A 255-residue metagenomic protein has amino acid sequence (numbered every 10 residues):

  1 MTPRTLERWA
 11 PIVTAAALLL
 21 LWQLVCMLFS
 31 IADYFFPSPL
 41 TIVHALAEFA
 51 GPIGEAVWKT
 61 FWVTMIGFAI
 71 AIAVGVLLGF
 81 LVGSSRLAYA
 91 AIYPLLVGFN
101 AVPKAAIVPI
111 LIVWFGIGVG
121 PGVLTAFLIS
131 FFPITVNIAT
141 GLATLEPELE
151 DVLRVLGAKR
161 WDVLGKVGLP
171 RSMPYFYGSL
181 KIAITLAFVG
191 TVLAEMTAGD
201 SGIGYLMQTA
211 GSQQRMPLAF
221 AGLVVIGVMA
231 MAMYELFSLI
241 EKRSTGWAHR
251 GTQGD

Functional and structural regions predicted by a protein language model:
T2, R8, L28-I72: Periplasmic/extracellular loop-to-transmembrane helix junction in inner-membrane transport proteins
V13, A17-L21, G54, W58 (+5 more regions): Hydrophobic alpha-helical transmembrane segments of multipass integral membrane proteins, especially permease/channel
E55-T64, V113-I134, Y177, L218-L223: Loop-to-helix entry region at the N-terminal start of transmembrane alpha-helices in multi-pass membrane transporters
L77-V113, A126, V136-A143, D151: Cytoplasmic-entry segments and transmembrane alpha-helices of multi-pass inner-membrane transporters
R86, A143, P174, F220-D255: C-terminal transmembrane helix and the adjacent membrane-cytosol boundary/short C-terminal tail of inner/organellar
V113-W114, V189-I226, T245-D255: Glycine-rich helix-loop "coupling/hinge" segments at transmembrane-helix boundaries in multipass transporters
L124-L128, W161-A194, A221, V225-I226 (+2 more regions): Transmembrane alpha-helices
I134-N137, G141-I182, I203, M207: Short cytoplasmic-facing helical segments at TM-TM junctions of multi-pass membrane proteins
